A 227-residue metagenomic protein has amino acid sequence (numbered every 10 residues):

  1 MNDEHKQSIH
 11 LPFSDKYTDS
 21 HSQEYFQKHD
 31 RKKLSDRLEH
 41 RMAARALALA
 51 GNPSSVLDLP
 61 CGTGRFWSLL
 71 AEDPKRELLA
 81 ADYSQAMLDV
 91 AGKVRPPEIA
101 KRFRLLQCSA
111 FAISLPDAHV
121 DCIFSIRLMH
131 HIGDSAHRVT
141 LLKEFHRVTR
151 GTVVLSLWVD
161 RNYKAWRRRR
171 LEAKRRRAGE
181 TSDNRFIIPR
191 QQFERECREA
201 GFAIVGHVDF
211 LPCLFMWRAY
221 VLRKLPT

Functional and structural regions predicted by a protein language model:
N2-A50: Conserved class I S-adenosyl-L-methionine
P60-G62: Class I SAM-dependent methyltransferase "Motif I" SAM/SAH-binding loop
G64-F111: Class I SAM-dependent methyltransferase SAM/SAH-binding core
A112-D117: Short conserved loop adjoining the S-adenosyl-L-methionine
F124: A conserved beta-strand element that flanks and buttresses the S-adenosyl-L-methionine
V139-G151: A short glycine-rich, Lys/Arg-flanked "PGG" loop and its adjoining helix->strand segment in the class I
R150-W158: Conserved beta-strand signature within the Rossmann-like core of class I S-adenosyl-L-methionine
D183-G201: Short alpha-helix
